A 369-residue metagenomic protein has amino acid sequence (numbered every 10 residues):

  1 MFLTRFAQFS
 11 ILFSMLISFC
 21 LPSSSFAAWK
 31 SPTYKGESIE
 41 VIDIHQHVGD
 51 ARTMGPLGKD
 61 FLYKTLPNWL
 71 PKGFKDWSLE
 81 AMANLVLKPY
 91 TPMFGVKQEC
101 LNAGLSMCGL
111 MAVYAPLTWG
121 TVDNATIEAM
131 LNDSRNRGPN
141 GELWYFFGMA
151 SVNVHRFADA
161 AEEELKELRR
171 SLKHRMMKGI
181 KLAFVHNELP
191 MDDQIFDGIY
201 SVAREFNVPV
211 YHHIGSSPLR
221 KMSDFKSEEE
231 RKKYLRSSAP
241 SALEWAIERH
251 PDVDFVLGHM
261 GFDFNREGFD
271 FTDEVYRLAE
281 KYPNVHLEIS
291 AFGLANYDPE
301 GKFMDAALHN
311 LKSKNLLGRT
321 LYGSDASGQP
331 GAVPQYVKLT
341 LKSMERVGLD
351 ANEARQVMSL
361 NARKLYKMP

Functional and structural regions predicted by a protein language model:
F2, Q8, F26-I44, R52-N102 (+2 more regions): Mid-to-C-terminal alpha-helical segments outside catalytic/metal-binding sites
F9-P22: Bacterial N-terminal signal peptides
W29, Y114-K226, E230-Y234, G293: Active-site gating/metal-coordination segments in enzymes
I42-I44, L110-M111, M149-S151, K181 (+3 more regions): Active-site neighborhood of phospho(di)ester-bond hydrolases with catalytic His/Asp-centered motifs
H45-A51, H213, H259: Histidine-centered divalent metal-coordination motifs
K64-K88, K97-T118, Y145-N153, K178-G179 (+1 more regions): Divalent metal-dependent hydrolysis catalytic cores, especially in the metallo-beta-lactamase
V86-V96, G120-S134, E162-K166, L235-L243 (+3 more regions): Well-ordered, non-membrane alpha-helical segments in soluble/globular domains
K178-G179, D192-L321: Catalytic pocket-lining loop regions of alpha/beta-barrel enzymes, especially the amidohydrolase/enolase/GH5 lineages
